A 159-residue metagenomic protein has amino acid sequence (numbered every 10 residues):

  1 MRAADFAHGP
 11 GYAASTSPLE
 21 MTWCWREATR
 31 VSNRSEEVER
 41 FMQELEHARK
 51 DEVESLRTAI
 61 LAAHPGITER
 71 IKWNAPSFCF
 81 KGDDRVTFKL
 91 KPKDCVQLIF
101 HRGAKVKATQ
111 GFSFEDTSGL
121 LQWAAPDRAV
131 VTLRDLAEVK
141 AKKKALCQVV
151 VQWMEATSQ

Functional and structural regions predicted by a protein language model:
H8-P10: Low-complexity, intrinsically disordered Ser/Thr/Pro- and acidic-rich segments
Y12-P18, T22-Q159: Charge-dense, helix-prone N-terminal extensions
